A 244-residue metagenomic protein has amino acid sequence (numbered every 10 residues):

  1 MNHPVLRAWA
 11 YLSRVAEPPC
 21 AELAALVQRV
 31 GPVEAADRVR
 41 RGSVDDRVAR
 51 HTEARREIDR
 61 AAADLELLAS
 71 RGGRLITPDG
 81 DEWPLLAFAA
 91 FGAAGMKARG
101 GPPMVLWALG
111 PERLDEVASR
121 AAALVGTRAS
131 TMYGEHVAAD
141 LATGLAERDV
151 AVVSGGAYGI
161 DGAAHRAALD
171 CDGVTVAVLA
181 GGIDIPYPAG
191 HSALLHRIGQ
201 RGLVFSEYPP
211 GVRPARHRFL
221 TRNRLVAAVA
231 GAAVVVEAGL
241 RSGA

Functional and structural regions predicted by a protein language model:
M1-G92: Short, small/acidic-rich helices and loops at N termini and domain boundaries of DNA replication/processing enzymes
M1-V5, D79-A244: Glycine-biased, small-residue-rich flexible motifs in mid-sequence functional cores and linkers
